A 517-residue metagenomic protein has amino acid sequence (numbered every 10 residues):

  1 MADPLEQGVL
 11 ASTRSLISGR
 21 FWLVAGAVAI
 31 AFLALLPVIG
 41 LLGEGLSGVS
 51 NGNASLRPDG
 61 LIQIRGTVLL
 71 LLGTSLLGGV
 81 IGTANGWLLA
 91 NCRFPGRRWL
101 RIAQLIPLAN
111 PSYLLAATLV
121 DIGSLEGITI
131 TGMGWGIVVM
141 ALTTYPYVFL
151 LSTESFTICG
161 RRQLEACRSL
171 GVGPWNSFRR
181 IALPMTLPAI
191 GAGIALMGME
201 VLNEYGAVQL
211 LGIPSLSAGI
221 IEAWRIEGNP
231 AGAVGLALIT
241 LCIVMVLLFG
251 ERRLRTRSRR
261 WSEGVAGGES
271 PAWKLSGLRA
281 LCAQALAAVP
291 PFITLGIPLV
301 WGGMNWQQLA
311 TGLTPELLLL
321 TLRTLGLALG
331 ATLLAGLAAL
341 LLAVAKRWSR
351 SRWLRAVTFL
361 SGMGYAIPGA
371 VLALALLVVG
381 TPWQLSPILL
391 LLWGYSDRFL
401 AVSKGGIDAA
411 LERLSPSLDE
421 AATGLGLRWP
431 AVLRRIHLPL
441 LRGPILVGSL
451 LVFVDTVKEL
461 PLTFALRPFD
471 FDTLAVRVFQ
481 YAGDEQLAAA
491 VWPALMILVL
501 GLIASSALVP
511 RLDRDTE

Functional and structural regions predicted by a protein language model:
M1-V24, G48, N53-S55, A266-S270: Membrane-topology segments of multi-pass transport proteins
A2-L10, G160-R161, N176, A207 (+5 more regions): Feature of multi-pass inner-membrane transport and sensor proteins that recognizes transmembrane helices together
S15-G48, P58-T157, M185-Y205, A233-R252 (+7 more regions): Membrane-water interface segments at the C-terminal ends of transmembrane alpha-helices in multi-pass inner-membrane
I64, G171-V172, R180-A182: Polytopic alpha-helical membrane proteins, predominantly small-molecule transporters/carriers
C159-R162, L414-L418: Short glycine/proline-centered loop/turn elements that form peptide/ligand docking sites
C167-R168, A422: The alpha-helix within a helix-turn-helix
V172-G173, L427-R428: Short coil/turn motifs that cap or connect alpha-helices
L202-G228, L460-L487: Glycine-rich helix-loop "coupling/hinge" segments at transmembrane-helix boundaries in multipass transporters
